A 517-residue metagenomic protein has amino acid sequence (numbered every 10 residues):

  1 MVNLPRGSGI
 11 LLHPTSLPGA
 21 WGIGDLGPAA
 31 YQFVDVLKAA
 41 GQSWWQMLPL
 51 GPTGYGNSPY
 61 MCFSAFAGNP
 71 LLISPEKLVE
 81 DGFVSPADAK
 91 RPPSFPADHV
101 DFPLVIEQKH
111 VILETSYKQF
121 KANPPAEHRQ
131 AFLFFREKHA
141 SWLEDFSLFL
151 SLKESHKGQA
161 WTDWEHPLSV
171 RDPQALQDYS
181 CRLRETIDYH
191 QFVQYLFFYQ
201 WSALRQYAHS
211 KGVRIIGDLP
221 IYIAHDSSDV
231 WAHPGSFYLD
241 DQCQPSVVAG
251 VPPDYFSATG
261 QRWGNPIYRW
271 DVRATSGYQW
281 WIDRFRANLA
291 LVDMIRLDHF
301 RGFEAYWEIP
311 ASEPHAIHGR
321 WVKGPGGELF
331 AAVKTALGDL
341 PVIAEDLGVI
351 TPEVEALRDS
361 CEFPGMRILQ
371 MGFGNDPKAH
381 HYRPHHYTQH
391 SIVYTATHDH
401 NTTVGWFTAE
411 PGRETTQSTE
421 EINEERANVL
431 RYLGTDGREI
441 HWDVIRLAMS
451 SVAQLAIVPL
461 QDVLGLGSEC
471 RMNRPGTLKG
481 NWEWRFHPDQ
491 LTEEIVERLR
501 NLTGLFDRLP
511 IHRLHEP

Functional and structural regions predicted by a protein language model:
M1-G41: Mature N-terminal, pre-catalytic/accessory segment of carbohydrate-active enzymes
V2-L4, H13, G56-F198, I223-I457 (+2 more regions): Alpha-amylase-like alpha-glycosidases and glucanotransferases acting on alpha-linked glucans and related
P28-T53, A290-V292: Catalytic domains of carbohydrate-active enzymes, especially glycoside hydrolases
K38, W201-H209, K334, R358-D359: Surface-exposed amphipathic alpha-helices with a cationic face
L48, R214-I216, P220, M294 (+1 more regions): Outer-envelope exported proteins of Gram-negative bacteria
H190, Q194-I223: Conserved, well-ordered alpha-helix/loop/beta-strand core segments that scaffold catalytic motifs
G465-H515: Structured C-terminal cap/extension of enzyme domains
